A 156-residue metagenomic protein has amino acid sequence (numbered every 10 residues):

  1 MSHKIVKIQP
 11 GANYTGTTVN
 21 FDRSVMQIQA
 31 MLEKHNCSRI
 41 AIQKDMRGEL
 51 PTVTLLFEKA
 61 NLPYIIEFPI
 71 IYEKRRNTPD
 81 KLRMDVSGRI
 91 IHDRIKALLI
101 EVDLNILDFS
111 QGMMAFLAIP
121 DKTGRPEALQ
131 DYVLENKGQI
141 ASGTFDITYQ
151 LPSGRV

Functional and structural regions predicted by a protein language model:
M1, M26, M31, M46 (+2 more regions): Detector for methionine-enriched segments
M1-Q27: Terminal, regulation- and interaction-focused segments at domain boundaries
N20-E73: Compact, well-ordered interaction domains used in eukaryotic information-processing assemblies
E67, Y72-V156: Intrinsically disordered, low-complexity regulatory regions enriched in serine/threonine/proline and acidic residues
